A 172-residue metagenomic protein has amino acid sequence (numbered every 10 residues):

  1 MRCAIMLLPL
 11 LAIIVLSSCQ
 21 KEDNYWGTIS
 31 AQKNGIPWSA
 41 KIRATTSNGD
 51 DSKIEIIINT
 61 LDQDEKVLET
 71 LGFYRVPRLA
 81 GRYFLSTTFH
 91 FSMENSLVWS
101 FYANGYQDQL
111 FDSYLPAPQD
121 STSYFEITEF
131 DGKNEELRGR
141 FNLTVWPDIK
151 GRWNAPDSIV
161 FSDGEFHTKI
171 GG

Functional and structural regions predicted by a protein language model:
R2-P9: Sec-dependent signal peptide recognition, specifically the positively charged N-region followed immediately by
V15-S18: C-terminal motif of bacterial Sec signal peptides marking the signal peptidase cleavage site
K21: Short, conserved catalytic or interaction motifs in soluble domains
G27-N48: Post-signal peptide N-terminal segment of mature Sec-exported envelope proteins
I29, S47-N134, W146: Surface-exposed helix/loop patches within compact recognition domains
K41, L68, D148-G151: Short acidic, gly/pro-rich beta-turn/loop elements at beta-sheet edges and active-site/ligand-binding grooves
T128-G172: C-terminal or internal capping secondary-structure element at the end of a domain, subdomain, or sheet
